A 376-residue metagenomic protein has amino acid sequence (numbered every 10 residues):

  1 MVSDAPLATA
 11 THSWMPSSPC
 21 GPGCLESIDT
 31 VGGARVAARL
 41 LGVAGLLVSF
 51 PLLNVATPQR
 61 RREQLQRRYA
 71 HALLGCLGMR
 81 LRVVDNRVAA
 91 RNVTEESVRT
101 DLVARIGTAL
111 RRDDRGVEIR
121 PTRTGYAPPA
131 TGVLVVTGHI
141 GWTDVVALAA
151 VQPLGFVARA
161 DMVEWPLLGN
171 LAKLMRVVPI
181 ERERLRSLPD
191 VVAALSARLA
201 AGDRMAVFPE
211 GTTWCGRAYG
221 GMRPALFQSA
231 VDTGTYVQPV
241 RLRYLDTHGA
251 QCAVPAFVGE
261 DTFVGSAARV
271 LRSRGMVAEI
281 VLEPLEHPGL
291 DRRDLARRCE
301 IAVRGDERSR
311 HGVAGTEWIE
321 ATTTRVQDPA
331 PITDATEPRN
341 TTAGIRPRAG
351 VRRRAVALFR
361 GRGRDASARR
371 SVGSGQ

Functional and structural regions predicted by a protein language model:
M1-L25, R82-V84, G221-A225, S229 (+5 more regions): Soluble, non-transmembrane catalytic domains of enzymes that act on hydrophobic metabolites at membranes
V2-A44, H248-P255, I332, P338-R348: Compositionally biased, charge-rich terminal segments
M15, P19-V83, N170-M175: A transmembrane-helix-recognition feature enriched in membrane-embedded lipid enzymes and envelope glyco-/phospholipid
L47-Q59, C76, R91-L185: Catalytic core of membrane glycerolipid acyltransferases/transacylases, capturing the structured, soluble-facing
V84-A130, S309-S371: Intrinsically disordered, low-complexity terminal tails and inter-domain linkers enriched for S/T/G/P/D/E
G132-L134, V177, R204-F208, Y236: Residue-level preference for the first positions of well-ordered beta-strands
L167-N170, L174, D203, C215-R297 (+5 more regions): A cross-family acyltransferase "interaction/gating" segment
P179-E181, E283-P288, I301-A302: Polar-ligand-bearing catalytic/cofactor-coordination segments of membrane-embedded or membrane-tethered inner-membrane
